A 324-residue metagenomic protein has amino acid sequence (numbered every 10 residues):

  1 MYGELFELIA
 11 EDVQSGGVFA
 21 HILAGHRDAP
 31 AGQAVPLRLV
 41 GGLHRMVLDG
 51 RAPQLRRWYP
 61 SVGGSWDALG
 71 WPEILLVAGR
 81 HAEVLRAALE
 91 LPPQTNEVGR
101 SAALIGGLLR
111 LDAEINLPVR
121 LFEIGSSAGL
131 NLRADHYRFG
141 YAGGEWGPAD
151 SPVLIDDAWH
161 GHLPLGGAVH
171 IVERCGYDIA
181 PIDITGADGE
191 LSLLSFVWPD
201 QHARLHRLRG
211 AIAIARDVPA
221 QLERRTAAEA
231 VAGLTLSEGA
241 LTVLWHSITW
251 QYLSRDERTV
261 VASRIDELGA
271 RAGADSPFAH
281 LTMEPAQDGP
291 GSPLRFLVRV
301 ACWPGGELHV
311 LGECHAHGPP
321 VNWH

Functional and structural regions predicted by a protein language model:
M1-L109, H136, H309-H324: Long, Lys/Arg- and hydrophobic-enriched amphipathic alpha-helices
A29-A34, M46, G50-H81, T95 (+3 more regions): Class I S-adenosyl-L-methionine-dependent methyltransferase module
N96-L104, Q201-R204, E223-A228, E257: Phosphate/oxyanion-binding active-site loops and adjacent basic polyanion-contact surfaces
D135-Y141, T259-A262, R295-V298: Short secondary-structure boundary/capping segments
F196-W198, H202-H206, R224, V261 (+1 more regions): Domain-level detector for long C-terminal conserved domains
E229-E238: Short amphipathic alpha-helix with an adjacent loop that forms part of the alpha/beta core around
L241-R255: A short SAM/SAH-binding and catalytic strip from SAM-dependent methyltransferases
L253-I265: A short, conserved alpha-helix within the catalytic core of class I
